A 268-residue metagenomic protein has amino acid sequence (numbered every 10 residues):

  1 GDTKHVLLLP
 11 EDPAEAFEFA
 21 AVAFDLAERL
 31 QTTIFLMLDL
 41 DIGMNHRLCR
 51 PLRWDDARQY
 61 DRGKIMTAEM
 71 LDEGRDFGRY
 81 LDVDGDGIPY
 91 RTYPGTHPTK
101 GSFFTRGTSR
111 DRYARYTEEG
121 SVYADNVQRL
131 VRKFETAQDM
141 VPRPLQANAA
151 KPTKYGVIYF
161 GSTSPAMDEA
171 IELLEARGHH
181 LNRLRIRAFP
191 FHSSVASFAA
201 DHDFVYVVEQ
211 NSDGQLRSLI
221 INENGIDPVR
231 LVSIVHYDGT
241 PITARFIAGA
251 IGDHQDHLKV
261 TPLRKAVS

Functional and structural regions predicted by a protein language model:
G1-E11, V229-Y237: Short beta-alpha connecting loops at secondary-structure transitions that line or flank enzyme active sites
A14-F17: Active-site glycine- and acidic-residue-rich loops that bind and position anionic ligands or nucleotide-like cofactors
F19, F24-S268: Flexible, low-complexity linker and terminal segments
